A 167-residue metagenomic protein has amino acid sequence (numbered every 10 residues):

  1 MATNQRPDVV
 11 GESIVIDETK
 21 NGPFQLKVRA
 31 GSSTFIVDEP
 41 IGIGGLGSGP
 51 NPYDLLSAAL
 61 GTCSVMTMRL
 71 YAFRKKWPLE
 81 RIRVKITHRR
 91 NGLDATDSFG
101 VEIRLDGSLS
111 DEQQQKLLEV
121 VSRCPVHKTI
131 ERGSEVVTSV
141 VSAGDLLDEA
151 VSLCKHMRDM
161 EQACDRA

Functional and structural regions predicted by a protein language model:
M1-A58, M66-A167: Extended beta-strand/beta-hairpin segments
